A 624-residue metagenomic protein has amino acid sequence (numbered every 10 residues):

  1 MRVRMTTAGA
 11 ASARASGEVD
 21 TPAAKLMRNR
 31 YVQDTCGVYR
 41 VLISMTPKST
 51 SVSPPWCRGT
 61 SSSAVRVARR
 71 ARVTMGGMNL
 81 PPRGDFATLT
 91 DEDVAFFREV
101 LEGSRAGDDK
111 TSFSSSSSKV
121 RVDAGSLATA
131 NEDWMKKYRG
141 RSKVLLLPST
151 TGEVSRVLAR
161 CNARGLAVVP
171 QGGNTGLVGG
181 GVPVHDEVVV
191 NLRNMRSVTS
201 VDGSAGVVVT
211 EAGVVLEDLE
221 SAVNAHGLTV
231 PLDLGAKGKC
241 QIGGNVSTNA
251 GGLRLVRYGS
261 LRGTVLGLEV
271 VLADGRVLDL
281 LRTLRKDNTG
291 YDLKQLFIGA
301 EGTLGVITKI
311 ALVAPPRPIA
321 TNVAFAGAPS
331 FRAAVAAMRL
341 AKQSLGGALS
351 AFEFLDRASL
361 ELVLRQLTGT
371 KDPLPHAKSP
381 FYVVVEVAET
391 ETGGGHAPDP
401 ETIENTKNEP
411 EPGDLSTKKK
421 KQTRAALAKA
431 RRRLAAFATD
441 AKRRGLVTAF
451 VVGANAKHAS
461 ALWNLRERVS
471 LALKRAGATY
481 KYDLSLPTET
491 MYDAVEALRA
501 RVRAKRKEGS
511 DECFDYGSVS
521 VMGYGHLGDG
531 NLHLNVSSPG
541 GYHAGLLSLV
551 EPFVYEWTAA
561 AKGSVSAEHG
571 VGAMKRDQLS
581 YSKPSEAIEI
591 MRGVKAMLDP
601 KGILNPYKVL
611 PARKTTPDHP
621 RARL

Functional and structural regions predicted by a protein language model:
R2-L624: Noncatalytic alpha-helical scaffold of FAD-dependent oxidoreductases
